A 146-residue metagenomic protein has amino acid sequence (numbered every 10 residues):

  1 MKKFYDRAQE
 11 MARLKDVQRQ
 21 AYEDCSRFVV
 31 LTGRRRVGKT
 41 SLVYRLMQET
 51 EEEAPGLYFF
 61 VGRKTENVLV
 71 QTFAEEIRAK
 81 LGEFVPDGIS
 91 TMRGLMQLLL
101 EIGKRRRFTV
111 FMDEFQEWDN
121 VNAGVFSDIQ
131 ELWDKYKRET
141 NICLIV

Functional and structural regions predicted by a protein language model:
M1-V146: Phosphate-binding site recognition
